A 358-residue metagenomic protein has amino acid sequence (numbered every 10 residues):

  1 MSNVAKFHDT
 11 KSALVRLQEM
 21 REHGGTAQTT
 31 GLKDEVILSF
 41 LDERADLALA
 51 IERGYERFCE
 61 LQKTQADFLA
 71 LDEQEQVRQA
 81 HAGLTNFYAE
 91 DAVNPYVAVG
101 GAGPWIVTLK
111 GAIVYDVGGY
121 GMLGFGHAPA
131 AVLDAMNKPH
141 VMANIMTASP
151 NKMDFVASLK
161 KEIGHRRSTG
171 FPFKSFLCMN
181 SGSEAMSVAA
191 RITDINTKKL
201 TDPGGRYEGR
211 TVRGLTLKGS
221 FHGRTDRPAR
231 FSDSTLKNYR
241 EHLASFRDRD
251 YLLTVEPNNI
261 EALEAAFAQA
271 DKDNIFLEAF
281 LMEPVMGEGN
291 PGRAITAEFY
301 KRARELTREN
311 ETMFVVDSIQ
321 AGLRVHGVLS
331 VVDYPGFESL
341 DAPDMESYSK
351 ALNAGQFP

Functional and structural regions predicted by a protein language model:
M1-F173: N-terminal glycine-rich, Lys/His-bearing helix-loop that initiates the first secondary-structure elements of many
S2-T29, L123-G126, A131, K160-M282 (+2 more regions): PLP-dependent aspartate aminotransferase-fold enzymes
I145-M153, F176-M186, G219, S347-N353: Active-site nucleophile and cofactor-binding loops and adjacent substrate-binding regions of central metabolic enzymes
S187-R191, T225-F231, P291-R293, R324-L329 (+1 more regions): Short acidic, glycine/serine/threonine-rich loops at helix termini
R224-P228, G336-P358: Active-site PLP attachment segment
L281, V315-S318, A342, S347-Y348: Generic enzyme active-site microenvironment
E283-T296, E311-F337: Conserved PLP phosphate-binding loop immediately N-terminal to the Schiff-base lysine helix in PLP-dependent enzymes
L306-N310: Helix C-cap/helix->beta junction micro-motif
